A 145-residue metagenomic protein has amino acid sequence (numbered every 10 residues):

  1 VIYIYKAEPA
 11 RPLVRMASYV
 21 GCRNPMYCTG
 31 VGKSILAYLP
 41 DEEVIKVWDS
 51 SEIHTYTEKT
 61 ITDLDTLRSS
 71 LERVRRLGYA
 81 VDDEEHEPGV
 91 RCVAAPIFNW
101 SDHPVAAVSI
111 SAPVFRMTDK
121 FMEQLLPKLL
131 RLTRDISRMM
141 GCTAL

Functional and structural regions predicted by a protein language model:
V1-S50: Amphipathic alpha-helical effector-binding/dimerization core of metabolite-sensing transcriptional regulators
S18, S109-S111, S137: Short linear Ser/Thr-Pro motifs
K33, Y56, T118: Generic anion/oxyanion-binding catalytic loop in active/binding sites
E43-V47, S51-H54, L130-L145: Cysteine/selenocysteine-centered motifs that mediate thiol-based redox chemistry or coordinate metal-sulfur cofactors
K59: Flexible, gly/ser-rich surface segments that form the specificity/activation loops bordering the active-site cleft
T62-L132: Extended hydrophobic
